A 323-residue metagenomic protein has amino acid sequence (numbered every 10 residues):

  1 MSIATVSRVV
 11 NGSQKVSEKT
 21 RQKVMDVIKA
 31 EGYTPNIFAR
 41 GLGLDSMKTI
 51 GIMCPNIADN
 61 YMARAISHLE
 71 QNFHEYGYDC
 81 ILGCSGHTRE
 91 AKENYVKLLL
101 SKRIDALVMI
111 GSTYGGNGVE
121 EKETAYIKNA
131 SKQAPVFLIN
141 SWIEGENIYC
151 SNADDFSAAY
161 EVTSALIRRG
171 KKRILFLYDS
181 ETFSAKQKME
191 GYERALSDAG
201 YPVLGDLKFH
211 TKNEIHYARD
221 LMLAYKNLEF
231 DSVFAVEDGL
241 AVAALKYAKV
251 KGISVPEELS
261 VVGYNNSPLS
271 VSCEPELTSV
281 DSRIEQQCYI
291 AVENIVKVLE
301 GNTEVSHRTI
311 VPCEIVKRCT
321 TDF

Functional and structural regions predicted by a protein language model:
M1-K48: N-terminal helix-turn-helix DNA-binding module of bacterial transcription factors
D45-S164, A224-N227: Alpha-helical recognition/docking segments in bacterial nutrient-uptake and carbohydrate-utilization systems
F73-C84, F176, E193-I215: Short beta-strand elements in bilobed, periplasmic/extracellular small-molecule ligand-binding domains
I104-T113, F137, L175-L177, K226-G239 (+1 more regions): Periplasmic-binding protein-like
N147-F176, R194, E214-A224, A241 (+1 more regions): Hydrophobic alpha-helical segments within soluble ligand-binding/sensing domains
D155, A185, E237-D238: Helix N-cap/beta->alpha junction signal
Y160-Y201, D206, H307-D322: An alpha-beta-alpha
R219-F323: Flexible loop/turn connectors
